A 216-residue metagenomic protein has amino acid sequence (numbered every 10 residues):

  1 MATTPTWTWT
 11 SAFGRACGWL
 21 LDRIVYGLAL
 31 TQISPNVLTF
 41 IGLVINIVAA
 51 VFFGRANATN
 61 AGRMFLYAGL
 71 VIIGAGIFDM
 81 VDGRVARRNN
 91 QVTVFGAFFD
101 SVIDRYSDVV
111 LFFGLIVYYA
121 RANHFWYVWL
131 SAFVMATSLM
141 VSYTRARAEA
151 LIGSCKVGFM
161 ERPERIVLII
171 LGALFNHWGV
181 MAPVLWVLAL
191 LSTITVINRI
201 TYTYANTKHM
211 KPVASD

Functional and structural regions predicted by a protein language model:
M1-Y26, S101-D216: A feature for the membrane-embedded catalytic helix bundles of lipid/isoprenoid biosynthetic enzymes
G27, T31, R84-R88, R147: Membrane-interface helix caps of multi-pass small-molecule transporters
T31-I41: Membrane-interface helix starts
S34, D79, D100, E161: Divalent metal-coordination and catalytic microenvironments
T39-V94, F125-A136, G179-L191: Membrane-embedded alpha-helical segments that form the functional core of polytopic membrane enzymes, especially those
F95-S101: Membrane-interface alpha-helices at helix entry/exit sites of multi-pass transporters
